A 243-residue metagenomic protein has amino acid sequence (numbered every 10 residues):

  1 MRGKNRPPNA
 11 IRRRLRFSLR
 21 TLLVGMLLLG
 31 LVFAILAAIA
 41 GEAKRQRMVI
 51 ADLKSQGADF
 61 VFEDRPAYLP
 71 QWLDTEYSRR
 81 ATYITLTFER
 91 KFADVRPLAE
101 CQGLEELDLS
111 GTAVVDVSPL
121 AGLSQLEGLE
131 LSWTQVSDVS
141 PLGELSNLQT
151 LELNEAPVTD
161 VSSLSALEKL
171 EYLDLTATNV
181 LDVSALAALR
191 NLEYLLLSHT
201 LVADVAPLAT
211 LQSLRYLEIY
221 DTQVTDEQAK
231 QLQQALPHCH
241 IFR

Functional and structural regions predicted by a protein language model:
L22-A37: Hydrophobic membrane-insertion alpha-helices, especially the h-region of bacterial N-terminal signal peptides
E42-A58: Alpha-helical transmembrane signal-anchor/signal-peptide segments
S55-S132, Q149: LRR N-terminal entry segment and analogous cap-like coil->beta motifs
S78, L98-L104, L120-L126, L142-L148 (+4 more regions): Leucine-rich repeat
T82-L86, L107-L109, E127-L131, Q149-L153 (+4 more regions): Conserved hydrophobic beta-strand positions in leucine-rich repeat
E89-R90, T112, T134, A156 (+3 more regions): Conserved "Asn-ladder"/turn position within leucine-rich repeats
A93-D94, V115-P119, S137-P141, T159-S163 (+3 more regions): Per-repeat structural element of leucine-rich repeats
P207-R243: Leucine-rich solenoid repeat scaffolds
